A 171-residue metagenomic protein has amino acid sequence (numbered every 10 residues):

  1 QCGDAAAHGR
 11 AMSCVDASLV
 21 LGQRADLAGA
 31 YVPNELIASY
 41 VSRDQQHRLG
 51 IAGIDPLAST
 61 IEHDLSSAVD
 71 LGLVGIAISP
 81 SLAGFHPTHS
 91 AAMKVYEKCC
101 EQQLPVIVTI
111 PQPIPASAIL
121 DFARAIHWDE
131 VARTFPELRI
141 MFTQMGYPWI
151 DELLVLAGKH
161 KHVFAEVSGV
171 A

Functional and structural regions predicted by a protein language model:
Q1-K94, K98, Q102, D151 (+1 more regions): Mid-domain alpha/beta scaffold segments of enzyme catalytic cores
V74-G75, T88-A171: Catalytic pocket-lining loop regions of alpha/beta-barrel enzymes, especially the amidohydrolase/enolase/GH5 lineages
